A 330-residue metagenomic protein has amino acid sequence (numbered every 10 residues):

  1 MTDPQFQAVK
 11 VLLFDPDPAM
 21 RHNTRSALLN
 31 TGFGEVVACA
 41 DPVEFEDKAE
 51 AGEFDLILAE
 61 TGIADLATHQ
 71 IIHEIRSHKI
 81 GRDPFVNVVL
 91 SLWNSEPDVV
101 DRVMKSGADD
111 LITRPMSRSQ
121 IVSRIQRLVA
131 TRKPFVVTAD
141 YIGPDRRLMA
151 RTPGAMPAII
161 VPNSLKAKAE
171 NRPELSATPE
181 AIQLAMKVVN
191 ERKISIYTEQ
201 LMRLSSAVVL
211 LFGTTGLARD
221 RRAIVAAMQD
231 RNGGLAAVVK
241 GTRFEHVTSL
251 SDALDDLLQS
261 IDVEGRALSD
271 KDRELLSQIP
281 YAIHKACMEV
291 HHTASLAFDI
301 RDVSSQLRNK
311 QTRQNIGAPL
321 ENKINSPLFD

Functional and structural regions predicted by a protein language model:
Q7-A19, T24-L29, I57: Conserved acidic segment of CheY-like receiver
A38-L56, E60: Acidic, metal-coordinating helix/loop segments flanking the phosphotransfer/catalytic sites of two-component signaling
D55-P84: Conserved phosphotransfer microenvironments
I57, R82-D98: A short, hydrophobic beta-strand element within the central beta-sheet of small alpha/beta folds
Q70, W93-D110, S123, V136: Alpha4 helix (beta4-alpha4-beta5 surface) of REC/receiver domains from two-component response regulators
I112, M116-I125, V129, V137: C-terminal output helix
A130-Q200, E321: CheY-like receiver
I196-D330: Flexible loop/N-cap segments at domain edges
